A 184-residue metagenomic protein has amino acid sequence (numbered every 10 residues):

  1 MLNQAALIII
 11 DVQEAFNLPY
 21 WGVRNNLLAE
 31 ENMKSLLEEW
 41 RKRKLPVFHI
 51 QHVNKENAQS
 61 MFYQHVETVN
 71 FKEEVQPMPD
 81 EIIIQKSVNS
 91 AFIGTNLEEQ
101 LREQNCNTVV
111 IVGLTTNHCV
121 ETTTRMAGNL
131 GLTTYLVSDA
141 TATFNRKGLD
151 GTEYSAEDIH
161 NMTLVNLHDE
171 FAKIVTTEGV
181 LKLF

Functional and structural regions predicted by a protein language model:
L2-A6, K34-E38, M61-F184: Active-site-adjacent betaalpha module
A5-I8, F16-L18: N-terminal leader/capping segments at the start of a protein or of a new domain
I9, P46-H52, V137: Short beta-strand segments at enzyme active-site cores
D11-V12, A140: Active-site metal-binding loops of divalent metal-dependent hydrolases
F16-Y20, E56-Q59, N145-K147: A short acidic, helix-capping loop that chelates divalent metal ions and anchors anionic groups
N17-N26, G151-E153: Acidic/histidine-rich helix-loop elements that form or flank divalent-metal/phosphate-binding sites at the catalytic
W21-H49: A short alpha/beta connector and helix-capping loop motif
H52, N57, V66-T68: Glycine-rich, small/polar surface segments that engage phosphate groups of diverse ligands
